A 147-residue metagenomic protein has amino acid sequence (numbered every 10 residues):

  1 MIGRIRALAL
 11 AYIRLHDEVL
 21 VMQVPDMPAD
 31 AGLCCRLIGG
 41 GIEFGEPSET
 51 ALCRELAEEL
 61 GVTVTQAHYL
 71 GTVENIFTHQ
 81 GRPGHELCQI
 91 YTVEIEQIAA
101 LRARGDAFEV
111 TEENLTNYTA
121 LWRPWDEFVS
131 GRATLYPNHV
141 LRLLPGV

Functional and structural regions predicted by a protein language model:
M1-V21, G41: Conserved N-terminal beta-strand and adjoining loop/helix that marks the start of the Nudix/MutT-like hydrolase domain
G3, A29, V73-T78: Short, solvent-exposed loop/turn segments at secondary-structure junctions
R6-L10, E86-I90, N117: Short hydrophobic/aromatic beta-strand or adjacent loop that forms the aromatic wall/cage of a ligand/substrate-binding
R14-V19, M27, E43-F44, N75-I76 (+1 more regions): Short, charged/polar surface micro-motifs in flexible loops or helix N-caps
E18-E58: Conserved Nudix-box catalytic region and its N-terminal flanking loop in Nudix hydrolases and closely related
L33, A100-V147: Nudix hydrolase/Nudix homology domain
T63-T72: A short coil-to-beta-strand element that immediately follows conserved catalytic motifs
N75-D106, L121, H139-R142: Active-site-adjacent beta-strand/loop module that shapes the phosphate/pyrophosphate-binding cleft
